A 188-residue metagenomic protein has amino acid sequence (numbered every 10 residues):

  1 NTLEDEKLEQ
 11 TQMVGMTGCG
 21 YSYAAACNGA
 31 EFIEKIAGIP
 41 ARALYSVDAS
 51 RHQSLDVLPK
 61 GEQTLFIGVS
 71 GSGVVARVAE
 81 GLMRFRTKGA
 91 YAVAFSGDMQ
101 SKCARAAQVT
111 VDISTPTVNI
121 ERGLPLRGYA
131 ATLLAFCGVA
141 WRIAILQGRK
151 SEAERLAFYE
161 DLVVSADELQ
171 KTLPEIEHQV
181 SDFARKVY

Functional and structural regions predicted by a protein language model:
N1-Q10, T172-V187: A short, well-structured juxtamembrane/interface segment
T2, G81, S165-E168, F183: A ubiquitous structural signal for well-ordered alpha-helices
E6-D161: Glycine-rich phosphate-binding loops that contact phosphosugars or nucleotide phosphates
F158-Q179: Long, charged amphipathic helices and adjacent flexible linkers at domain junctions
